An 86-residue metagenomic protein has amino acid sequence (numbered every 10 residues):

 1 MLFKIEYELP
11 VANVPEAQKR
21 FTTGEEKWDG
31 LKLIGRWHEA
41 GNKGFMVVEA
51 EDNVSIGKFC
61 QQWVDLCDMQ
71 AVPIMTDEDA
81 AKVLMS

Functional and structural regions predicted by a protein language model:
M1-S86: Conserved, structured core segments of small domains
